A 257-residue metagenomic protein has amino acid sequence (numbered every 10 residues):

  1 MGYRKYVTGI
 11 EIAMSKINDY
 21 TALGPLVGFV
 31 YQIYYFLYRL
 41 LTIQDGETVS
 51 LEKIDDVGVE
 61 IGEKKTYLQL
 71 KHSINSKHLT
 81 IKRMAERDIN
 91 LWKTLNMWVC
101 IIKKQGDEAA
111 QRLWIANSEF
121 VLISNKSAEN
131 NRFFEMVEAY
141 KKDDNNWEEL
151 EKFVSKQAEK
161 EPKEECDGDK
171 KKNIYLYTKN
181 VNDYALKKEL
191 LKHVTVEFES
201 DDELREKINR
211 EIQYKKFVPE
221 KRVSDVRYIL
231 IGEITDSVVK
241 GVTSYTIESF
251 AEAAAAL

Functional and structural regions predicted by a protein language model:
M1-P25, S73-L257: Acidic metal-coordinating catalytic centers involved in nucleic-acid phosphodiester chemistry
I17-L26, V30-M97: Catalytic centers of nucleases
